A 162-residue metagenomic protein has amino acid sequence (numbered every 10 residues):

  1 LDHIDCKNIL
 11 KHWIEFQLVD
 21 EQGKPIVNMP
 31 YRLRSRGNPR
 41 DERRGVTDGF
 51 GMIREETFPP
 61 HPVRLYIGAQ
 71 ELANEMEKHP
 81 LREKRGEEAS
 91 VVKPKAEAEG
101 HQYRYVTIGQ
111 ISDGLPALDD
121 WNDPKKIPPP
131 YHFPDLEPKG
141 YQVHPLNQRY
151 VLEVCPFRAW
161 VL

Functional and structural regions predicted by a protein language model:
L1-Q22, E87-L118, K139-V143: Extracellular ectodomain segments of secreted/surface proteins
I4-V27, A117, K125, Q148-R149 (+1 more regions): Structural motif
Q22, G37-P39, A69-E71: Solvent-exposed strand-loop boundary residues in beta-sheet-rich modules
M29-R34: Hydrophobic beta-strand segments
G37-M52: Short, acidic Ser/Thr/Gly-rich low-complexity loop/linker segments typical of extracellular and cell-surface proteins
M52-Y66, Q70: Short Pro-Gly-centered beta-turn/loop motif in secreted/extracellular proteins
Y66-R85: A short, solvent-exposed loop/turn motif at the edges and junctions of modular extracellular/periplasmic domains
L115-K139: Surface-exposed intrinsically disordered loops and tails
